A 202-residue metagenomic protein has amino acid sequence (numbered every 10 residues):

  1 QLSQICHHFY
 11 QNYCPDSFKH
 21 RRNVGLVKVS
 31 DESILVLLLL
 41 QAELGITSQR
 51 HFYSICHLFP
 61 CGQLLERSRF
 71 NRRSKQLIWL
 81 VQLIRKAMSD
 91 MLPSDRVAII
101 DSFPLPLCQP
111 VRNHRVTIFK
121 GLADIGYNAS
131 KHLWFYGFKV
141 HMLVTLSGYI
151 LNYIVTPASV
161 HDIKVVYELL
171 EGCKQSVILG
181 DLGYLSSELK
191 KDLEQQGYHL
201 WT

Functional and structural regions predicted by a protein language model:
Q1-T202: Short alpha-helical elements
